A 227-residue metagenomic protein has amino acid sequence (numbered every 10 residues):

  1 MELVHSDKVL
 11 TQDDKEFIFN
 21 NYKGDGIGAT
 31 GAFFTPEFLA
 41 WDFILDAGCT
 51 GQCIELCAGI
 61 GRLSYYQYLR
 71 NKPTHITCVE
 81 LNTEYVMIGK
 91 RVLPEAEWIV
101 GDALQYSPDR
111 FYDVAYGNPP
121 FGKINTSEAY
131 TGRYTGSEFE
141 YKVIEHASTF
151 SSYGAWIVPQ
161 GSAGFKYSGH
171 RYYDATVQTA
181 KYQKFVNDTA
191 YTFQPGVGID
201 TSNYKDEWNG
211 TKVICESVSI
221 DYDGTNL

Functional and structural regions predicted by a protein language model:
M1-L227: Class I S-adenosyl-L-methionine-dependent methyltransferase catalytic core
